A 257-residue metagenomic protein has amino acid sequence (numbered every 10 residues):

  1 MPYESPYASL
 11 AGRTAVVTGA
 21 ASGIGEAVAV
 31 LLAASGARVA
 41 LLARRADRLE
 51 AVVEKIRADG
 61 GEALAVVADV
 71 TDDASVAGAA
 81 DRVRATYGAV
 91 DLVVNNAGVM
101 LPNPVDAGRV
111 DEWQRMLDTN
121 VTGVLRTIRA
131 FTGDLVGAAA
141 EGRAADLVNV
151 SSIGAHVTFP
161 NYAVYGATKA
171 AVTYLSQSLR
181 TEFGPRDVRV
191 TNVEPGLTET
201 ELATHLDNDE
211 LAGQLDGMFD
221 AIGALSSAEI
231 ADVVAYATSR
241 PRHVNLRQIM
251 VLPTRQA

Functional and structural regions predicted by a protein language model:
T14, A21-S22: Conserved glycine-rich cofactor-binding loop
A37-A51: Conserved glycine-rich Rossmann-like NAD(P)H-binding loop of the short-chain dehydrogenase/reductase
A46-D47, V67-A79, V110: The beta1-alpha1 cofactor-binding region of Rossmann-like NAD(H)/NADP(H)-dependent oxidoreductases
P104-V105, R109-L117: Substrate-binding pocket helix/loop in short-chain dehydrogenase/reductase
I128, T168: Active-site helix of classical SDR
S152: Residue(s) in the substrate-gating loop at a strand-loop-helix junction that position the organic substrate next
N192-V193, A212-A257: C-terminal helical subdomain
